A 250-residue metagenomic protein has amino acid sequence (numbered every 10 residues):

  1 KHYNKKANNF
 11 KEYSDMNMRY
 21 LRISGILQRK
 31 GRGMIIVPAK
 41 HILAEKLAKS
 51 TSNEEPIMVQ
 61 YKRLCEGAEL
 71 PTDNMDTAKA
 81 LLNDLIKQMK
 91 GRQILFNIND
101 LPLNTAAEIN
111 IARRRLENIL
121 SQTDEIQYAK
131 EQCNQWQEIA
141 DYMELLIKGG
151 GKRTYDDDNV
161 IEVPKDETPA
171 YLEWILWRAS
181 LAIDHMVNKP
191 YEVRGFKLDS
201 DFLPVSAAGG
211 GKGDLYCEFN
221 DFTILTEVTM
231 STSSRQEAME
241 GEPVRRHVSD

Functional and structural regions predicted by a protein language model:
K1-H2, R19: Non-catalytic protein-protein interaction scaffold segments in large eukaryotic complex-forming proteins
H2-K11: Short helix-coil junctions and helix-kink-helix linkers
N9-F10, M18, A207-G209: Short amphipathic alpha-helical surface micro-motifs
S14-R19, I23-R92, N110-E117: Accessory beta->alpha helical hairpin/"wing" motif in late/C-terminal subdomains of nucleic-acid enzymes
P102, E108-I109, R115-D250: Catalytic core segments in nucleotide and nucleic-acid processing enzymes
